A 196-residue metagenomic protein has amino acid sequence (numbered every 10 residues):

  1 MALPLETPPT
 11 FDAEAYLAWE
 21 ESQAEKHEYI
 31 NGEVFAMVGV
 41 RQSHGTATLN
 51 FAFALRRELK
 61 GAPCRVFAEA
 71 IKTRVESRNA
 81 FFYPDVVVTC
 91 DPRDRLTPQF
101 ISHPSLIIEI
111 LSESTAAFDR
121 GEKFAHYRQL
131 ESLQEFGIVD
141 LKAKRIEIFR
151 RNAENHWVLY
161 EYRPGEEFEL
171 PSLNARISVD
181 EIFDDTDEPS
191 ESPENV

Functional and structural regions predicted by a protein language model:
M1-V196: Gly/Pro/Ser/Thr-rich low-complexity, intrinsically disordered segments predominantly at protein N-termini
